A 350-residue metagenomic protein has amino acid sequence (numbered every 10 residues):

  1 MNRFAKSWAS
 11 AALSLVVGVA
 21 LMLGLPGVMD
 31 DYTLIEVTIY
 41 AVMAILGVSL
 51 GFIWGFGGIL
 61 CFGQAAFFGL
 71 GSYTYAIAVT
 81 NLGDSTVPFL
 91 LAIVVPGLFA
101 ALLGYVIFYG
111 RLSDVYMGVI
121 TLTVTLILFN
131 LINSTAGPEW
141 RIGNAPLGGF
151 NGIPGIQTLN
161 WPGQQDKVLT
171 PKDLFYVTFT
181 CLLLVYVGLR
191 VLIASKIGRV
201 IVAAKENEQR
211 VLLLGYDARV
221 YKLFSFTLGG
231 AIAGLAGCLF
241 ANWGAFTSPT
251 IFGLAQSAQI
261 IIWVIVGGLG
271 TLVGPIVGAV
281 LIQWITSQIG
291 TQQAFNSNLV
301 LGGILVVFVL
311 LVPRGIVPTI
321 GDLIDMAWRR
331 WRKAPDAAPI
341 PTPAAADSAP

Functional and structural regions predicted by a protein language model:
M1-P350: Transmembrane alpha-helices and adjacent helix-loop boundaries
